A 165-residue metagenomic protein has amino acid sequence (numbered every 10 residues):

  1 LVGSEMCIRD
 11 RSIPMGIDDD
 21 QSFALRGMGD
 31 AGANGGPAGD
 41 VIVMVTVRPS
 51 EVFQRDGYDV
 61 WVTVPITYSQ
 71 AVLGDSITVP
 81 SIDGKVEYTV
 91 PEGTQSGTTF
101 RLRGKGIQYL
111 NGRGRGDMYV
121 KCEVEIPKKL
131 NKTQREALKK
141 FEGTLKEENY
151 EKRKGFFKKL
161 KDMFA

Functional and structural regions predicted by a protein language model:
S4-E5, R9-A165: Charged, often glycine-enriched C-terminal and inter-domain segments that act as flexible interaction/assembly
